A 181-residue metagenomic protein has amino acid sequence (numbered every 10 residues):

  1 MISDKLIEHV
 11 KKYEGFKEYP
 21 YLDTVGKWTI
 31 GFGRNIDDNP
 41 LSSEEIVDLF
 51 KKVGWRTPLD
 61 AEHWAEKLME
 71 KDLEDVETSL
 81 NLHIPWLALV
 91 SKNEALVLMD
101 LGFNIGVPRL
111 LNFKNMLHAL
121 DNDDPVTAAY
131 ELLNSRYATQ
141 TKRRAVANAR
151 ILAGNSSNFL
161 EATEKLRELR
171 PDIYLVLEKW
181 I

Functional and structural regions predicted by a protein language model:
M1-Y19, V25, R34-D38, W64 (+2 more regions): Long, amphipathic alpha-helical surface segments
I7, K27-T29, A95: A residue-level signal for beta-strand positions that form part of recognition/binding surfaces within mature
L22-T24, V90-N93: Extracellular/periplasmic catalytic domains that process cell-envelope and extracellular macromolecules
L22-V25, S43-V47: Short, polar loop/linker segments at the starts of domains and inter-domain junctions
W28-T29, I36-E44: Short, His- and charge-rich active-site/binding loops that engage polyanionic ligands
T29-G31, V97-D100, T127: Structural recognition of the beta-strand scaffold that forms the well-ordered cores of secreted hydrolase catalytic
E44-W86, K92-D100, N104-N112: Alpha-helical segment that forms one wall of the substrate-binding/catalytic cleft in peptidoglycan-active domains
K51-G54, S91, L120-D121, K142-R143: Short, surface-exposed linear patches
